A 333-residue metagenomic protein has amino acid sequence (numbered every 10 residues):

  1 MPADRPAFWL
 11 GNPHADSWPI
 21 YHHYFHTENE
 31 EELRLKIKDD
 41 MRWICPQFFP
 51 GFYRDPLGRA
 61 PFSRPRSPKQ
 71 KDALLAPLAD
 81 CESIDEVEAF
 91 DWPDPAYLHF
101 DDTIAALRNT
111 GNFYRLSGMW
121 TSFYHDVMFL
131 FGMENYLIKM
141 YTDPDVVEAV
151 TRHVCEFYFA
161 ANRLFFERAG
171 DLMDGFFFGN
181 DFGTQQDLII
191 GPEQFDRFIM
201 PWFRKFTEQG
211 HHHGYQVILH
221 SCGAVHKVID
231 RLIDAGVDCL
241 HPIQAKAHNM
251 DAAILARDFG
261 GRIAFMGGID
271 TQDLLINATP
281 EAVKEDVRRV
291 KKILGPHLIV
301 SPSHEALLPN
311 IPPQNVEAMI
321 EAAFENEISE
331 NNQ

Functional and structural regions predicted by a protein language model:
M1-Q333: Catalytic cores of TIM-barrel enzymes
